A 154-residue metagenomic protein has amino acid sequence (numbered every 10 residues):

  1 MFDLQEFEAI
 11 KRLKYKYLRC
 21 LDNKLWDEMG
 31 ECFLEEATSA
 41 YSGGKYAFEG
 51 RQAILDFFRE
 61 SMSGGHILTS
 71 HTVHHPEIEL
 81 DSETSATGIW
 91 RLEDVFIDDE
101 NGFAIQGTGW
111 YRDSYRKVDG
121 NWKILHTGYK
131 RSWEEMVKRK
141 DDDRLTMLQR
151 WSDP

Functional and structural regions predicted by a protein language model:
M1-E35: Short, low-complexity N-terminal intrinsically disordered segments enriched in polar/charged residues
D27-E93: A solvent-exposed, acidic/Ser-Thr-rich amphipathic alpha-helical stretch
I67, H71-H75, R131, Q149-P154: C-terminal-biased regions
H71-V73, I105-Y111: Short, surface-exposed coil-to-beta transition loops
T87, T108-K138: Short beta-strand edge/turn micro-motifs at domain boundaries
V95-A104: Short, cysteine-centered beta-strand-loop-beta hairpins and adjacent loop/turn segments enriched in charged/polar
E135-P154: Acidic/histidine-enriched, glycine/proline-rich intrinsically disordered or flexible terminal extensions
